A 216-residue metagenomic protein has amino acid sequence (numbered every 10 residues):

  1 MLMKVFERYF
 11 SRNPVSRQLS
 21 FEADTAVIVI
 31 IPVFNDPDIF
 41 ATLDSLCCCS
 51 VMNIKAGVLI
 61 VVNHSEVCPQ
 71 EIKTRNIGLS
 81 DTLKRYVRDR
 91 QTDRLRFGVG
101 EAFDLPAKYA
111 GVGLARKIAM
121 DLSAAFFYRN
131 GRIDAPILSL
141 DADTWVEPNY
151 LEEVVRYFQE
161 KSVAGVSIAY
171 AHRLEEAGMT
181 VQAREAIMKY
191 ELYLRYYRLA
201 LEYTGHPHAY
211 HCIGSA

Functional and structural regions predicted by a protein language model:
M1-G57, V61: N-proximal low-complexity "stem/linker" segments adjacent to membrane-targeting elements
K55-E66, G100-D104: Short beta-strand/loop segment that forms part of the nucleotide-sugar
A56, L95-F97, V163: Short, conserved active-site loop motifs that form the nucleotide-linked donor/cofactor pocket
H64-G78, E176-R184: Short, flexible/disordered intra-domain loops and linkers
P69-D134: Active-site-proximal specificity loops/subdomain of glycosyltransferases
R129, T144, P148-A216: Conserved catalytic core of nucleotide-sugar-dependent glycosyltransferases
I137: Short aromatic/hydrophobic "clamp" motif used to bind/position activated sugar donors
L140-D141: Active-site acidic Asp-centered loop
